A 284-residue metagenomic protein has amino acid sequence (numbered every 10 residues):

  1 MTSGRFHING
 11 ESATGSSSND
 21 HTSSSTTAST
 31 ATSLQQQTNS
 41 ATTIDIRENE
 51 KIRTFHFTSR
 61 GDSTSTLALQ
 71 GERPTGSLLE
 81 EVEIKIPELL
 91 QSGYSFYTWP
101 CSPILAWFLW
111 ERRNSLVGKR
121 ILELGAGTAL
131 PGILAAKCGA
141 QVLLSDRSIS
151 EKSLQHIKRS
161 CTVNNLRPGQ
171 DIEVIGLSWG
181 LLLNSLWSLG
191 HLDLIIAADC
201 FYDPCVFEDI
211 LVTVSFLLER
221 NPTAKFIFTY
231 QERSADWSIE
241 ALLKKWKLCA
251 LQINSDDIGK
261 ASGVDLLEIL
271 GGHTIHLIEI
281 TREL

Functional and structural regions predicted by a protein language model:
M1-L284: S-adenosylmethionine-dependent methyltransferases
